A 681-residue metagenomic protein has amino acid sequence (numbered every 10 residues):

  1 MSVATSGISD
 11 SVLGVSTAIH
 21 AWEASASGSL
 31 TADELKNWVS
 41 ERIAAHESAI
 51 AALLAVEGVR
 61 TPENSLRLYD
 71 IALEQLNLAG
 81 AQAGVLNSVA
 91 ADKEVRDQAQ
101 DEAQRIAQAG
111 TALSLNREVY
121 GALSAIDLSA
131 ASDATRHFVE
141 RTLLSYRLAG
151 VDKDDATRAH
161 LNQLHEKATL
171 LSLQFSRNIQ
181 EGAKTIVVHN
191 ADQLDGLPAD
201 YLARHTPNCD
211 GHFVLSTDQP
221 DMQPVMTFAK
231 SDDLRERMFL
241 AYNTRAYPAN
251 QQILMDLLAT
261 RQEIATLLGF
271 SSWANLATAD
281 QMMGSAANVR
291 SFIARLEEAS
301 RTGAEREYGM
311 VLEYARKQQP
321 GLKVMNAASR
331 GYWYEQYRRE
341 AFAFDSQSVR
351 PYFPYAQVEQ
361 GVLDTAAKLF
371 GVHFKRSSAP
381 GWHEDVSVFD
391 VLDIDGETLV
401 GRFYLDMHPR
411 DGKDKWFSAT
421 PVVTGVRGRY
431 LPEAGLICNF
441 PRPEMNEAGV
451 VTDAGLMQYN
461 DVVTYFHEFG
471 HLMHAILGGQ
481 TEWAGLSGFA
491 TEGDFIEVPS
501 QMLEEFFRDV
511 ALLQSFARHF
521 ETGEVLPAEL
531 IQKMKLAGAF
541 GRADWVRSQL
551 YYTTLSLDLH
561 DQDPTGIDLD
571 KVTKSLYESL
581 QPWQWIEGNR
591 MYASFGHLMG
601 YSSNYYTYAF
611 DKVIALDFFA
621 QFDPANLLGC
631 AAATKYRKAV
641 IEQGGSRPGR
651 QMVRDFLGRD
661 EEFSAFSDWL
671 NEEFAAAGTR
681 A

Functional and structural regions predicted by a protein language model:
S2-L197: N-terminal helix-rich structural modules
V3-T31, N37, E41, H212 (+9 more regions): C-terminal, non-catalytic "cap/extension" segments appended to globular domains
I19-E34, A83-E102, S124-Q163, S216-Q251 (+6 more regions): Short His/Asp/Glu-rich catalytic/ion-coordination signatures at enzyme active sites or charged loops
E74-V85, E140, L144, L240 (+3 more regions): Short, hydrophobic/amphipathic alpha-helical patches that form generic packing surfaces within helical domains
A134, F138-V139, R177, A183-S216 (+7 more regions): Active-site-proximal, well-structured secondary-structure segments within enzyme catalytic domains
A149, A156-L170, P354-G361, T607-F610 (+1 more regions): Charge-rich, well-structured scaffold segments of protease-associated domains
Q251-Q262, E433-C438, Q480, Q643-G645: Short, hydrophobic/aliphatic alpha-helical segments
P441-F466: Short pre-active-site segment immediately N-terminal to the catalytic Zn-binding motif
